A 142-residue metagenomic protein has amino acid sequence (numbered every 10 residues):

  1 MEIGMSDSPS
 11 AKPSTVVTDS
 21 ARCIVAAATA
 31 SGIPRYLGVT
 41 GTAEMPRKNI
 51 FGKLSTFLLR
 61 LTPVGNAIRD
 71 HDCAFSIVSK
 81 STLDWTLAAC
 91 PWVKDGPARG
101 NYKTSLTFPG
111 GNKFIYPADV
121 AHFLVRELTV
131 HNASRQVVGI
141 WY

Functional and structural regions predicted by a protein language model:
M1-C23, A27-A30, L128-N132: NAD(P)H-binding glycine-rich loop region in Rossmannoid oxidoreductase-like domains and their noncatalytic homologs
S10, I50-N66: Alpha-helical membrane-targeting segments
A11-K12, T62-V64, F108-I115: Glycine-rich "substrate-gating" loop/helix at the edge of Rossmann-like oxidoreductase active sites
S14, I68, L87, K113-A121: Conserved loop-to-helix N-cap of the C-terminal "lid" that shapes the substrate pocket in Rossmann-like
S31-Y36, L106-Y142: Mid/C-terminal beta-alpha module of Rossmann-like enzyme folds, strongest in SDR-family dehydrogenases/epimerases
Y36-G41, A88-C90: SDR active-site strand-loop-helix element
T42-K48, V93-G96: Conserved catalytic-site region of short-chain dehydrogenase/reductase
F75-G96: Conserved beta-loop-beta element that borders a ligand/cofactor-binding pocket
